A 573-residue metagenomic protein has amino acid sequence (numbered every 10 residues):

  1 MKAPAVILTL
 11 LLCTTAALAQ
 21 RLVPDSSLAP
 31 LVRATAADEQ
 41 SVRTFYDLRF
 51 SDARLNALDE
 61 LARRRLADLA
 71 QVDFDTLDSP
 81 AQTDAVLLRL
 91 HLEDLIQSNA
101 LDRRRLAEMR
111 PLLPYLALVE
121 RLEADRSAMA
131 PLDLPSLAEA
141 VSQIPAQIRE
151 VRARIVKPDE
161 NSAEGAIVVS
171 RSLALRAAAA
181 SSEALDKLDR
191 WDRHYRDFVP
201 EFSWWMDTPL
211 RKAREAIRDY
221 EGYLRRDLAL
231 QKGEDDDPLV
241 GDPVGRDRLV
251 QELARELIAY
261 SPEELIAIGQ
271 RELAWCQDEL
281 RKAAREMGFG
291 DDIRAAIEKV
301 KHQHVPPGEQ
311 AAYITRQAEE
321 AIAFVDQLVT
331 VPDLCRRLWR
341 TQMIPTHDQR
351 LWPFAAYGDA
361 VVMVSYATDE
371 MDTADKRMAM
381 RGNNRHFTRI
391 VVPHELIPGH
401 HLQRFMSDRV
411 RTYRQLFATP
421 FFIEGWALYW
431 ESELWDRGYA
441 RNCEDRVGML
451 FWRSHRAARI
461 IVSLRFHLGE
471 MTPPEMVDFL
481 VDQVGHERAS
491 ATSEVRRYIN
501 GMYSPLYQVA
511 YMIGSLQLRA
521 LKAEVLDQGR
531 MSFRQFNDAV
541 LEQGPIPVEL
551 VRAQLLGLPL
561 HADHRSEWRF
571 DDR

Functional and structural regions predicted by a protein language model:
P4-A5, R21: Residue-level marker of intrinsically disordered, low-complexity segments enriched for small/polar residues
A5-T15: Bacterial N-terminal signal peptides
Q20-R573: N-terminal maturation segment of proteins
